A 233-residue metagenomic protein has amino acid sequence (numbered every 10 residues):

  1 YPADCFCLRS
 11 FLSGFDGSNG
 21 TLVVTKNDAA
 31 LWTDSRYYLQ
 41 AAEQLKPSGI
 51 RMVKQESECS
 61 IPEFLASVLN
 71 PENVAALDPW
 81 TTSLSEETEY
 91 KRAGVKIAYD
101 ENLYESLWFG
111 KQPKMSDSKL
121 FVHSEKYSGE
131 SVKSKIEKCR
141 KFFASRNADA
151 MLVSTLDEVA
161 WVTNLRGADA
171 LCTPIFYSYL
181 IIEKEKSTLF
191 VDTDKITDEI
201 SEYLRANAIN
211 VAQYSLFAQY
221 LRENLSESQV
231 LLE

Functional and structural regions predicted by a protein language model:
Y1-V68, T82, E86-N224: N-terminal accessory/capping or targeting/presequence segment of soluble
N73-P79, S228-E233: Short glycine-rich phosphate-binding loop at a beta-alpha junction
